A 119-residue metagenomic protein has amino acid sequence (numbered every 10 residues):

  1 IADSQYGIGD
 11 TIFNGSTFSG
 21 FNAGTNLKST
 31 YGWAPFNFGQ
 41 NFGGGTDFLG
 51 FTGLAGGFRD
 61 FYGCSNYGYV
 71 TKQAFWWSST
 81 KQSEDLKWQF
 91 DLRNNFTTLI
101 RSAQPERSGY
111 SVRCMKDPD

Functional and structural regions predicted by a protein language model:
I1-D119: Conserved positions within compact, well-structured domain cores
